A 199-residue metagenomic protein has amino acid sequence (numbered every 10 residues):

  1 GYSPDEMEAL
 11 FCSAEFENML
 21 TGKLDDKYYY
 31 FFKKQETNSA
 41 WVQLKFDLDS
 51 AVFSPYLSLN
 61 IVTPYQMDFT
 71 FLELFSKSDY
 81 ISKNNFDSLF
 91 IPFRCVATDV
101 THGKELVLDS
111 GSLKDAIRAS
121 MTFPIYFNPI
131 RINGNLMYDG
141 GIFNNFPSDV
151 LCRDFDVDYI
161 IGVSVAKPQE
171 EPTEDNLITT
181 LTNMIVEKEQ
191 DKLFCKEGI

Functional and structural regions predicted by a protein language model:
Y2-I199: Patatin-like phospholipase
